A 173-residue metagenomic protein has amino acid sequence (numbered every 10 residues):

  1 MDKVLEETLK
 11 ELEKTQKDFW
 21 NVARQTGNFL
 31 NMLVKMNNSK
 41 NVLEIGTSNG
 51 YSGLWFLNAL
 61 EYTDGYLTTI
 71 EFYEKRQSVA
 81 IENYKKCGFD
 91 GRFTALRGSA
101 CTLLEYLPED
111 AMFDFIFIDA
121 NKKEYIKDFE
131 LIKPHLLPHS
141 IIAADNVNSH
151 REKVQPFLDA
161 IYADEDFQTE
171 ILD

Functional and structural regions predicted by a protein language model:
M1-F117, K122-A143, V147-D173: A short alpha-helical cap/connector motif
